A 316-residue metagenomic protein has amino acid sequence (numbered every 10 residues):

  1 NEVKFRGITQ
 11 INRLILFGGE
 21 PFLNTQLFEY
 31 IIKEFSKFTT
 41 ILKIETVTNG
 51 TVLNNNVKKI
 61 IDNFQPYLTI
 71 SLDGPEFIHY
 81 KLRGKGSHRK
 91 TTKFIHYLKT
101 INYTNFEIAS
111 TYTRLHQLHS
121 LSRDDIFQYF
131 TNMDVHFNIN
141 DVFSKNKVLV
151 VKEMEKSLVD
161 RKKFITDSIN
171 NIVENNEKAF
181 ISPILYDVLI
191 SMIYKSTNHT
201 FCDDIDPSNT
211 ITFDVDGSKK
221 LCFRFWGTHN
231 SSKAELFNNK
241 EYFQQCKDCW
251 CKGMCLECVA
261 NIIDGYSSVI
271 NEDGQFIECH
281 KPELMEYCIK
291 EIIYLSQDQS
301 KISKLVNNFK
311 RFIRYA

Functional and structural regions predicted by a protein language model:
N1-L16, N24-V142: Radical SAM/AdoMet-radical enzyme domain recognition
Q10-N12, P207, Q245: Exposed loop/turn and edge beta-strand positions of beta-sandwich/beta-sheet ligand-binding modules
T25, C222-F223: Short linear motifs in exposed loops
T25, N55-V57, H79, Q117-H119 (+4 more regions): Generic domain-boundary/flexible-linker signal
N55, L221-C222: Short capping micro-motif at the N-terminus of alpha-helices
F77-K220: Radical SAM enzyme [4Fe-4S]-AdoMet core and its adjacent flexible, acidic and glycine-rich loops/tails across
S218, R224-A316: Flexible mid-to-C-terminal extensions adjoining Fe-S/redox cofactors in radical SAM and related proteins
